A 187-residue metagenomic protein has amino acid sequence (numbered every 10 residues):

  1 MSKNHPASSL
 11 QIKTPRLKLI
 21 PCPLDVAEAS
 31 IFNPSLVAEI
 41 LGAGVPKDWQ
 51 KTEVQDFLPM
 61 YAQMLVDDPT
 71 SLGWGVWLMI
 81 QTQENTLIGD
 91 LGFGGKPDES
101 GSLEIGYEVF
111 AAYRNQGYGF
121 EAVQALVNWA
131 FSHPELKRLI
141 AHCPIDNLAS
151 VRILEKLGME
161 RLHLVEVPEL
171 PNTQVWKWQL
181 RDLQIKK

Functional and structural regions predicted by a protein language model:
M1-E104, V109-A112, A125-W129, H133 (+1 more regions): GNAT-family acyltransferases
G117-F120: Glycine-rich acyl-CoA binding loop
A122, L139-I140, H163: A generic structural-conservation signal
A141-V151: Conserved beta-strand-loop-alpha-helix junction that forms the acyl-donor binding cleft
L154: Conserved active-site tyrosine of GNAT-family acetyltransferases
